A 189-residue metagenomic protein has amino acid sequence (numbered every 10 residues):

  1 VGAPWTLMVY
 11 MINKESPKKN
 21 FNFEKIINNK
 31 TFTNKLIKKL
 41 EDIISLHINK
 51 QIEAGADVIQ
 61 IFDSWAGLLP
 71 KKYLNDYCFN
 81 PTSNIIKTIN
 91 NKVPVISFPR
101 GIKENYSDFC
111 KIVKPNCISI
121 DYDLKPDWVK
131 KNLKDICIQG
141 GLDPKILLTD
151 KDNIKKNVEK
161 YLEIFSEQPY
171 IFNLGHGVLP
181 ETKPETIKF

Functional and structural regions predicted by a protein language model:
V1-F189: Active-site loop segments of alpha/beta catalytic cores
